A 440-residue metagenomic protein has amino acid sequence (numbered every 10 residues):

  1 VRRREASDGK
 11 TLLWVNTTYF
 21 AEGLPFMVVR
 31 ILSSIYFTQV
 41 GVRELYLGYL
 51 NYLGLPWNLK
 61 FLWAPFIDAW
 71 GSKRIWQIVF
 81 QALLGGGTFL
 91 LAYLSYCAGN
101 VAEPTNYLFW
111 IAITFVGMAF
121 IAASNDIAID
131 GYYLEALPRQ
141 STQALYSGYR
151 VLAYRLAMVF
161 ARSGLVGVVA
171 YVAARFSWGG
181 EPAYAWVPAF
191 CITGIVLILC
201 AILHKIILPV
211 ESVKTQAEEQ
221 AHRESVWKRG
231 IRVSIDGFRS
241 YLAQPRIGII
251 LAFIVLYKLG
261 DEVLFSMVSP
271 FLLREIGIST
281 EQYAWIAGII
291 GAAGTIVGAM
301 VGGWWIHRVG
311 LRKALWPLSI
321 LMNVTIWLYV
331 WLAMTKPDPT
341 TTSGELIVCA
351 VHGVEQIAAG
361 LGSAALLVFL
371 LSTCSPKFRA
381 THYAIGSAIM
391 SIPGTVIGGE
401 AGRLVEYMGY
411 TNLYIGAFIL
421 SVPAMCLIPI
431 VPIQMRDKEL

Functional and structural regions predicted by a protein language model:
V1-G9, V42, G85, S95 (+7 more regions): Intracellular loop-helix junctions on the cytosolic face of multi-pass helical membrane proteins
R2-N58, G248-F253, Y257-E275, A284: Helix-loop boundary and gating motifs at the non-cytosolic
F20, Y49-L55, A82, G148-L156 (+5 more regions): Transmembrane alpha-helical cores of Major Facilitator Superfamily
N58-S72, V297-W316, V405-E406: Helix-to-loop junctions at the C-terminal end of transmembrane segments in multipass secondary transporters
A82-T105, I320-T341: C-terminal ends and interior cores of transmembrane alpha-helices in multi-pass membrane transporters/permeases
S124-P138, G360-S375: Intracellular juxtamembrane helix-capping segments at the cytosolic ends of symmetry-related transmembrane helices
K313-F369: C-terminal transmembrane helical hairpin of 12-TM major facilitator-type secondary transporters
K377-E406: A late C-terminal transmembrane helix in Major Facilitator Superfamily
